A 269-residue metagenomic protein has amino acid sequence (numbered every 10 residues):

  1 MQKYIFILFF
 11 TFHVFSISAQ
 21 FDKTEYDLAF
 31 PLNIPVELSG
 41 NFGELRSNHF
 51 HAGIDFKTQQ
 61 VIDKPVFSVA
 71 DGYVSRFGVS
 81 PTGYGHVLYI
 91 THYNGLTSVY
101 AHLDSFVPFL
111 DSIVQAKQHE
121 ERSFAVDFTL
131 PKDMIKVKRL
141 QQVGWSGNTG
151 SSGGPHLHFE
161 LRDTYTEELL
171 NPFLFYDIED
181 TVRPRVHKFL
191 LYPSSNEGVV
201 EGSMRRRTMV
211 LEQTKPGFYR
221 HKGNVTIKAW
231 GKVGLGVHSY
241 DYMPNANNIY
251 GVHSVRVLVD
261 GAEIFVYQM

Functional and structural regions predicted by a protein language model:
Y4-F15: Sec-dependent N-terminal signal peptides
A19-T97, D104-F109, A125-V126, L130-D133 (+4 more regions): Surface-exposed, glycine-biased beta-strand/turn segments
L103-S105, F265-M269: Solvent-exposed serine/threonine-rich low-complexity stretches and specific carbohydrate-binding patches
V114-A125: A solvent-exposed, charged loop/short amphipathic helix patch at secondary-structure junctions
L161-D163: Short, compositionally biased serine/threonine- and acidic-rich segments at solvent-exposed termini, linkers, or domain
L170-N171, A262-Y267: Surface-exposed loop/edge segments in extracytoplasmic proteins
S195, V259-A262: Short strand-turn-strand beta-turns centered on an Asx-Gly dipeptide
